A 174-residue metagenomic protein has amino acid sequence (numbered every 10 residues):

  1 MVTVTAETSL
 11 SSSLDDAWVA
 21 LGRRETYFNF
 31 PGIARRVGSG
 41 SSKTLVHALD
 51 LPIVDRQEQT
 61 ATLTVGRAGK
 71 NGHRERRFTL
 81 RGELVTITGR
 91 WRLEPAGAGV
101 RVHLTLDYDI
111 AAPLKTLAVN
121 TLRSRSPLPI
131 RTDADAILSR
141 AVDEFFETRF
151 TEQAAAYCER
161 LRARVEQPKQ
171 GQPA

Functional and structural regions predicted by a protein language model:
M1-E7, S42-T44, E58, T86-T88 (+1 more regions): Intrinsic-disorder/low-complexity, polar/charged segments enriched in Ser/Thr/Lys/Arg/Asp/Glu/Gln
M1-T44, P52, A174: Hydrophobic ligand-binding cavity/cleft-lining segments
A6-T8, A34, E58-R67, L80 (+2 more regions): Hydrophobic/aromatic beta-strand elements that line small-molecule binding cavities or substrate pockets in beta-rich
S11-L14, G38-G40, V65-H73, R92-H103: A short, structured loop/turn motif at beta-sheet edges
T44-P52, E75-G82: Short beta-strand segments that buttress and anchor functional surface loops
V46-V54, T105-A112: Secondary-structure transition/turn motif
T79-T148, E152: Beta-strand/loop substructures that line and gate deep hydrophobic ligand-binding cavities in soluble
L138-A174: Short, highly charged C-terminal tails/helix-capping segments
